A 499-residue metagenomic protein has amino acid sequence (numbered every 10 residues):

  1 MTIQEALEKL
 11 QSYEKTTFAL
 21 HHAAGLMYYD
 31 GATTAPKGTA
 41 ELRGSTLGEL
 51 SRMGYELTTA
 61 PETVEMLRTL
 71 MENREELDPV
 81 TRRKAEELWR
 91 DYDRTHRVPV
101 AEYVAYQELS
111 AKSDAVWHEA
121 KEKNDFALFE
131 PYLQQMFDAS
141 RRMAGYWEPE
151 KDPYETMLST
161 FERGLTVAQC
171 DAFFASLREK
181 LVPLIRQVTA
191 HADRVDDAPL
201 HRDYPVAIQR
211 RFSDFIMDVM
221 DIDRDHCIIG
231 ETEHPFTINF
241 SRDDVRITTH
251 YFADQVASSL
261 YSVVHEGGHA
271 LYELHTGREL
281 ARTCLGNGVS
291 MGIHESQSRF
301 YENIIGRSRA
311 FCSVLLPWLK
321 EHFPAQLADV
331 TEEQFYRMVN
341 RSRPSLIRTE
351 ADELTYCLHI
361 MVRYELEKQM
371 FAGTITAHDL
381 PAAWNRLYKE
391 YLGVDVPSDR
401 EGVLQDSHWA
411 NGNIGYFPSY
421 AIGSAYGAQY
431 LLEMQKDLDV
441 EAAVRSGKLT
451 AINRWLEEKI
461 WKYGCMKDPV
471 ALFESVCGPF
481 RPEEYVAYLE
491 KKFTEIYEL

Functional and structural regions predicted by a protein language model:
M1-R163, C465-M466, E490-L499: A well-structured
T2-A6, H22-G25, A32, G38 (+4 more regions): C-terminal, non-catalytic "cap/extension" segments appended to globular domains
L10, E148, H265, S298 (+3 more regions): Divalent metal-coordination and catalytic microenvironments
L10, S258-G277, E295-R299: Active-site recognition of the HExxH zinc-binding catalytic motif
L42, E102-A105, Y132, F173 (+13 more regions): Secondary-structure capping and boundary motifs in well-ordered enzyme cores
Y106-V256, Y488: Contiguous, non-catalytic segments that form substrate-binding/exosite surfaces or channel walls
F174, R178, V206-R210, I216-G230 (+3 more regions): All-alpha helical catalytic cores of prenyl diphosphate-utilizing isoprenoid enzymes
N287-A328: Post-HExxH zinc-binding segment in Zn-dependent metallohydrolases
